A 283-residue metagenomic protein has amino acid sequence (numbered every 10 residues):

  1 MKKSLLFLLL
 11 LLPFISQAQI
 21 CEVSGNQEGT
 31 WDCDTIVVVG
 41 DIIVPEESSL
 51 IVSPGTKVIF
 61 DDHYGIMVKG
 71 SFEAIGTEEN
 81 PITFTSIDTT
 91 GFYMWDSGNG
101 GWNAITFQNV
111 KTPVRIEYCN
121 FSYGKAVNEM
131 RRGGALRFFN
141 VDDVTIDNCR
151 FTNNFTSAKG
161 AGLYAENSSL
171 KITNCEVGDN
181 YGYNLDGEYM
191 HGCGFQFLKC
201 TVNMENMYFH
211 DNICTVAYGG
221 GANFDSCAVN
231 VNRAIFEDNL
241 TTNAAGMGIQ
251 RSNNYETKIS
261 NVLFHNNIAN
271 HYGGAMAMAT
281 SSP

Functional and structural regions predicted by a protein language model:
M1-C21: Bacterial Sec-dependent N-terminal signal peptides
Q19-D225, N232-S281: Beta-strand/loop edge motif enriched in small/polar residues
